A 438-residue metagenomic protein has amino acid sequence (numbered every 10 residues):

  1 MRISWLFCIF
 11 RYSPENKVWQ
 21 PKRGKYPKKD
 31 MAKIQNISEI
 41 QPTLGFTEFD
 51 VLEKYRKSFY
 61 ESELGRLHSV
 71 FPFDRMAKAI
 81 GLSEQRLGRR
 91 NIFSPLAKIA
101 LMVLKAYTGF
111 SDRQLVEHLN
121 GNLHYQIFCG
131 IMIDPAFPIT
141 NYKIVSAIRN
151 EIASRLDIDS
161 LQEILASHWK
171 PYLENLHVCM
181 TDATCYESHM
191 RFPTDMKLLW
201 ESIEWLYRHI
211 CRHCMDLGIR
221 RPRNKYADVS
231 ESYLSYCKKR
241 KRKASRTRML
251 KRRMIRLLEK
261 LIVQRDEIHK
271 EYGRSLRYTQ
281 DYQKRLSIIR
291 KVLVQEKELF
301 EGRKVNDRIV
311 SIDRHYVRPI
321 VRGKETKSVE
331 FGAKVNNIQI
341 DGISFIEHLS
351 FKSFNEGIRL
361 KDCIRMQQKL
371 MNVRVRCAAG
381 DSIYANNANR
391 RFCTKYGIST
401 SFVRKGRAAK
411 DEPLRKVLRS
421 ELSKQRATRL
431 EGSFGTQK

Functional and structural regions predicted by a protein language model:
I3-D74: Charged, often Cys/His-bearing segments associated with DNA-binding zinc-finger transcription factors
E61-A100, P413: Basic, short loop/linker segments at the boundary and entry of helix-turn-helix/winged-helix-like folds
R89-F93, L123, A379-N387, R407-A408: Acidic, metal-coordinating catalytic cores used for nucleic-acid/nucleotide bond scission and strand-transfer chemistry
L101, L115, I139-V145, H177-E187 (+5 more regions): Short, conserved catalytic/metal-binding motifs centered on acidic residues
M132-R314: Active-site- or DNA-interface-adjacent structural scaffold in DNA-acting proteins
S311-T326: Flexible, glycine/threonine-enriched loop-and-boundary segments that flank and lead into catalytic domains of large
K324-L370: Electropositive, glycine- and tryptophan-enriched low-complexity nucleic-acid-binding patches
S382-K438: Helix-centered, glycine/charged polyanion-binding patches within enzymatic domains that contact phosphate-containing
